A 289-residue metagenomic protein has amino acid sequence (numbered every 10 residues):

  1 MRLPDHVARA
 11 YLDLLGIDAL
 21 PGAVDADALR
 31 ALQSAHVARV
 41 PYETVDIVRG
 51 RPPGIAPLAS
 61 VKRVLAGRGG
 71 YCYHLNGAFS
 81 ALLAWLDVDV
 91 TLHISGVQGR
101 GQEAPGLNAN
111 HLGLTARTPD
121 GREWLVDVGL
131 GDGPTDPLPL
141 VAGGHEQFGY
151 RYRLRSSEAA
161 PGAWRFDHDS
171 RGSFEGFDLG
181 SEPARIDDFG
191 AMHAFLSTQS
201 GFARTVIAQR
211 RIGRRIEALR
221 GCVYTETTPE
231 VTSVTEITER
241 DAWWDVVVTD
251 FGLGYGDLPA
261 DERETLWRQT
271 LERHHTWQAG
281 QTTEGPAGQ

Functional and structural regions predicted by a protein language model:
M1-A26, W85-L86, A159-Q289: N-terminal accessory/pre-domain segments preceding catalytic cores
R2-G67: Secondary-structure boundary elements
L29, V37-T44, V61, P137 (+4 more regions): Generic secondary-structure boundary/loop-capping signal
A38-I47, A66-G67, L140-A142, S181 (+2 more regions): Generic structural "secondary-structure junction" signal
T44-R51, A59, G77, A142-G144 (+2 more regions): Solvent-exposed, flexible loop/coil residues
G77, A81-S157: Hydrophobic/aromatic-rich core segments of domains that either
